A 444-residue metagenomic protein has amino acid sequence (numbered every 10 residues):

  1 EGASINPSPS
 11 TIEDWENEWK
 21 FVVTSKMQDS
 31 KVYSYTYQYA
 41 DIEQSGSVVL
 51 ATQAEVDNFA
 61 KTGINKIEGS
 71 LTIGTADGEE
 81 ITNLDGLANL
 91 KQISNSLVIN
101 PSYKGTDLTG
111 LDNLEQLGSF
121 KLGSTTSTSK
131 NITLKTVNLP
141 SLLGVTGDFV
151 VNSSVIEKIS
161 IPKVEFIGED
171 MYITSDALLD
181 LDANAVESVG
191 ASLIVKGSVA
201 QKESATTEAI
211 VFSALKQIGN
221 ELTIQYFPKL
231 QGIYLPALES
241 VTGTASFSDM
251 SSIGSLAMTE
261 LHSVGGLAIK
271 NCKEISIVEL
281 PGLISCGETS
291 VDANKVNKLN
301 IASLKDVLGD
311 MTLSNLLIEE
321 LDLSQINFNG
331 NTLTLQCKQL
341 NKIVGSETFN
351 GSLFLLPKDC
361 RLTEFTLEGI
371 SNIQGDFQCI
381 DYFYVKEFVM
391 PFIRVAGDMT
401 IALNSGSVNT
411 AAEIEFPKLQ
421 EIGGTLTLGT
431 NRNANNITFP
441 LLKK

Functional and structural regions predicted by a protein language model:
E1-G46, N65: Beta-rich interaction/scaffold domains
G2-P9, V56-A60, G74: N-terminal exported-region signature
D41-N58: Boundary/junction segments of secreted and surface-exposed precursor proteins
V48-A51, E68-T82, S94-G110, Q116-E157 (+13 more regions): Concave beta-strand-loop units of leucine-rich repeat
A60-K61, L84-A88, L108-D112, V137-P140 (+13 more regions): The feature encodes a structural signal of leucine-rich repeats
